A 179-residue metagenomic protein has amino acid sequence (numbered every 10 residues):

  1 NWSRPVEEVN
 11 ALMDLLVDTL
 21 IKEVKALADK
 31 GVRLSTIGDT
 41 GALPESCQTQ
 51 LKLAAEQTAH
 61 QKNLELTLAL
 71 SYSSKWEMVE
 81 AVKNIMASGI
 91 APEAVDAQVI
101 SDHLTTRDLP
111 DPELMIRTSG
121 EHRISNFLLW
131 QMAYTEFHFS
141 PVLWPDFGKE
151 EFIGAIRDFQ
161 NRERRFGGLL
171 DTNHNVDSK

Functional and structural regions predicted by a protein language model:
N1-K179: Flexible, compositionally biased loop and terminal segments
